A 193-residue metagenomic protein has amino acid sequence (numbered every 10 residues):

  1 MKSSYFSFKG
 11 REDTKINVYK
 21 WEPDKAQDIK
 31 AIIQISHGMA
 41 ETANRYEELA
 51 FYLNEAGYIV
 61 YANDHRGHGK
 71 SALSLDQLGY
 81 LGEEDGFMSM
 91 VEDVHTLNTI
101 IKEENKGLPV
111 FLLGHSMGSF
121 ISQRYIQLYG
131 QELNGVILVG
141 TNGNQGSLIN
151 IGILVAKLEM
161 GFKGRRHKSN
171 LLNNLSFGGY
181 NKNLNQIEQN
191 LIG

Functional and structural regions predicted by a protein language model:
M1-K25: N-terminal cap/lid segment of alpha/beta-hydrolase-fold proteins
I33-E41, S116: Active-site glycine-rich loops that stabilize anionic/oxyanionic intermediates across multiple enzyme folds
A40-N44, Q145: Short substrate-entry loop that stabilizes the transition state in hydrolases
R45-D76: Conserved alpha/beta-hydrolase
G82-K102: Alpha/beta-hydrolase active-site loop
N105-S116: Alpha/beta-hydrolase fold nucleophile elbow
G114-R124: Glycine-rich nucleophile elbow surrounding the catalytic serine of serine-hydrolase chemistry
R124-I192: Alpha/beta-hydrolase-fold enzymes
